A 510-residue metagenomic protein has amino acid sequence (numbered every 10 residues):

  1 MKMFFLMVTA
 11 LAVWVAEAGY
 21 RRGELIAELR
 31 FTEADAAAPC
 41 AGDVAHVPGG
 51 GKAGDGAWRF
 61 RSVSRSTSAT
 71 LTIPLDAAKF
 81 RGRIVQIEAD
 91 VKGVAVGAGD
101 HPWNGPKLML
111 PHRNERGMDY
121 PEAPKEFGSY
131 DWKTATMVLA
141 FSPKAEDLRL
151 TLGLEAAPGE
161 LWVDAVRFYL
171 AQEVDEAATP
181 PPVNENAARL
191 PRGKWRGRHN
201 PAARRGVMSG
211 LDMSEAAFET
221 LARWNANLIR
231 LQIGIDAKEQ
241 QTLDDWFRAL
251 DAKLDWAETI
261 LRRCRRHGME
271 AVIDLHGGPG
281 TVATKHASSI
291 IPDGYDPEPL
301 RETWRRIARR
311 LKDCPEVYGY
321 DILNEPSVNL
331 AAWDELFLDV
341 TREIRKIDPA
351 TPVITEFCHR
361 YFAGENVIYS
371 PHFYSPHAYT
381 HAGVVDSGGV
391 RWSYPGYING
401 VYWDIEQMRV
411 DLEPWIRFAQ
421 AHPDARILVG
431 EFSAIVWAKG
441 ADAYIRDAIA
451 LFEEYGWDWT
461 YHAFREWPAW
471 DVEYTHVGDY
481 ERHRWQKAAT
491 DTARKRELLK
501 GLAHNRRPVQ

Functional and structural regions predicted by a protein language model:
M3-A12: Sec-dependent N-terminal signal peptides
V13-R192: Extracellular and organelle-lumenal recognition/adhesion modules and their flexible linkers in secreted
D35, G93-A95, L170-Q172, I235-E239 (+5 more regions): Feature marks short, surface-exposed loop/turn motifs that line or immediately flank catalytic pockets and channel
L108, P182-P352, F357-N366, L498: Active-site mouth of glycoside hydrolases
A178-R189, K439-Q510: Aromatic-rich peripheral "rim/lid" segments of glycoside hydrolase catalytic domains that contact and position glycan
P201-D212, T242-A249, K285, S289-G294 (+2 more regions): Acidic/histidine-rich helix-loop elements that form or flank divalent-metal/phosphate-binding sites at the catalytic
A271-I273, I427, W459: Hydrophobic beta-strand scaffold residues
E302-R305, R309-Y318, L323-W457, V477-W485: Extracellular glycoside hydrolase catalytic/binding regions
